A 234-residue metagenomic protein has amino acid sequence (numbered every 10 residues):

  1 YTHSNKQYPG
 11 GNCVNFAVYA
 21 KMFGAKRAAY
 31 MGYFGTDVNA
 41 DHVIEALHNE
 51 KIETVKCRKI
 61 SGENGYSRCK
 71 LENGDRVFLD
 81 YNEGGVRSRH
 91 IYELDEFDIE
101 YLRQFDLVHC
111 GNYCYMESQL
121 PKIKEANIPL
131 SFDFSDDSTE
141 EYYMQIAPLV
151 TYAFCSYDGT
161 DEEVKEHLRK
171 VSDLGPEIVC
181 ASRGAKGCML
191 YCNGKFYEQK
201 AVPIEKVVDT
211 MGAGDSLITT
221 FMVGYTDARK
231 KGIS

Functional and structural regions predicted by a protein language model:
T2-N12: A short, glycine/small-residue-rich beta-strand->loop->alpha-helix junction that serves as a flexible
H3-S4, A25-D106: Conserved N-terminal subdomain of the carbohydrate kinase-like
V14-M22: Histidine-anchored nucleotide/phosphate-binding helix
K21, H48, K124, D173: Anion (oxyanion) recognition and catalysis
A25, E125-P129, L174-I178: A short helix->loop->beta-strand "cap" motif at the edges of active sites that frequently abuts
D106-K170, A185-C188: Conserved beta-alpha-beta core of the PfkB/ribokinase-like small-molecule kinase fold
K165-S234: Conserved phosphate-binding/catalytic region of the ribokinase-like
